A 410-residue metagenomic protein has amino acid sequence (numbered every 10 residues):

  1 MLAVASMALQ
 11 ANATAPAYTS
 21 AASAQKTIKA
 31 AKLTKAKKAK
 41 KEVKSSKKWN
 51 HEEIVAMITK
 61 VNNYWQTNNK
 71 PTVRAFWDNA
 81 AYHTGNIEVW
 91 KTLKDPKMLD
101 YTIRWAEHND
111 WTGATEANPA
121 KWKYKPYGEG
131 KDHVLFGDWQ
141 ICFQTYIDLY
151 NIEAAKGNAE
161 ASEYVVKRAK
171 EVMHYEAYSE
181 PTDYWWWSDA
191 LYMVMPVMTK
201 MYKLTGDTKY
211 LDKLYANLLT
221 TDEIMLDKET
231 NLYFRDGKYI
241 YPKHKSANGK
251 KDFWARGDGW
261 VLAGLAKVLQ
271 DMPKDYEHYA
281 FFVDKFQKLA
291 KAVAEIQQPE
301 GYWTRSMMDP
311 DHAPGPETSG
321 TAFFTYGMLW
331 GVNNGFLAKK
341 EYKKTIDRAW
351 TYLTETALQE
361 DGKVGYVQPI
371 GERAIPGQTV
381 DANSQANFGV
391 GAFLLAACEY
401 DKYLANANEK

Functional and structural regions predicted by a protein language model:
M1-S6: Bacterial N-terminal signal peptides
A8-K29: Signal peptide processing junction and immediate N-terminal pro/mature segment of secreted/exported proteins
K38, V43-A80, V89-T145, L149-E153 (+3 more regions): CBM-like carbohydrate-recognition segments
Q66, K70, K94, D110-T115 (+7 more regions): Helix-capping and short linker residues that terminate individual alpha-solenoid repeat units
A159-P196: Asp-box/WD-like beta-propeller blade repeats and closely related beta-sheet repeat scaffolds
S188-D189, T199-M307, P314-T325, L337 (+4 more regions): Extended ligand-binding clefts on enzyme/binding-domain cores
